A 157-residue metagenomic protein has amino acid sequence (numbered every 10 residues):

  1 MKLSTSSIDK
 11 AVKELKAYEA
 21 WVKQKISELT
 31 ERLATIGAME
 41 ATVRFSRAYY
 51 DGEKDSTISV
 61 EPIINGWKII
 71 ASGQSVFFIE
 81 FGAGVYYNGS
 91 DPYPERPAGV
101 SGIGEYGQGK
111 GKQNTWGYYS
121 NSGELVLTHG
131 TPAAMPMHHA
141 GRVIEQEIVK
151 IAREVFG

Functional and structural regions predicted by a protein language model:
M1-V76, N88-G157: Short, Lys/Arg-rich flexible segments
I79-E80: His/Glu-rich zincin catalytic helix
G84: Short, His- and charge-rich active-site/binding loops that engage polyanionic ligands
